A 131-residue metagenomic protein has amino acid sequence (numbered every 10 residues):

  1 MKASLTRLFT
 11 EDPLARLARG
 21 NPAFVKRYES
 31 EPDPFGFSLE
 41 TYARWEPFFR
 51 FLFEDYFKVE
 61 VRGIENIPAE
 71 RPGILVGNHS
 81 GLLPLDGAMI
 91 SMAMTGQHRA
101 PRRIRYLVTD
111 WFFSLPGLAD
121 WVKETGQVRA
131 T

Functional and structural regions predicted by a protein language model:
M1-A130: Membrane-anchoring hydrophobic helices of lipid-metabolizing enzymes
